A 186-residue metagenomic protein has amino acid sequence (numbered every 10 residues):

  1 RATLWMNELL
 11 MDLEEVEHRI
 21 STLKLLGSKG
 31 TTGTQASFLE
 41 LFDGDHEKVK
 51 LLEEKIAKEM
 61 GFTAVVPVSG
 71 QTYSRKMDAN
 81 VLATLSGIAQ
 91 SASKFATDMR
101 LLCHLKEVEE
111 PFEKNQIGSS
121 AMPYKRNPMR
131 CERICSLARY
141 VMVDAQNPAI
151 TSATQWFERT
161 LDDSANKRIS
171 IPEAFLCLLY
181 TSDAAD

Functional and structural regions predicted by a protein language model:
R1-T154, L176: Internal glycine-rich alpha/beta core junctions
N80-V81, D163-S170: Membrane-water interface at loop-to-transmembrane-helix junctions
K106, T160-S164: Alpha-helical rod/repeat scaffolding segments in eukaryotic adaptors/tethers and long-chain four-helix cytokines
I171-C177: Acidic, carboxylate-rich catalytic segments that either coordinate divalent cations
Y180-D186: Conserved small/polar residues in nucleotide/adenosyl-binding loops
